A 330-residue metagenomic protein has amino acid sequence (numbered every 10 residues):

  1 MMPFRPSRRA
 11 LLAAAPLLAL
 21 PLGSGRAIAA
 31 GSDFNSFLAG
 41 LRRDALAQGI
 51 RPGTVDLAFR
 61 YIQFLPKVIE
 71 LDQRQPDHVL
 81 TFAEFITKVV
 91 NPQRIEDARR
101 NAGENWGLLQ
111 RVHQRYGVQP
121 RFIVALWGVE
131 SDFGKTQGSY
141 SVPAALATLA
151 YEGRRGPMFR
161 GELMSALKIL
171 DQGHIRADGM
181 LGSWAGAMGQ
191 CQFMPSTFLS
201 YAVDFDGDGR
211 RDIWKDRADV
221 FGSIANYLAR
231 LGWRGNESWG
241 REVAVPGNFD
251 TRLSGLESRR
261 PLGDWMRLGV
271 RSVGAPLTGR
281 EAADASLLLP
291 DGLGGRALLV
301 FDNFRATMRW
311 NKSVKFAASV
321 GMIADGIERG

Functional and structural regions predicted by a protein language model:
M2-R5, A10-A29: N-terminal export signals
A30-E104, H113: An acidic, Gly/Ser/Thr/Pro-rich helix-cap/linker signature
F37, D44-A47, P52-Y61, P157-L181 (+1 more regions): A contiguous strand-loop segment
R42, L167, A225-A229, G321: Non-transmembrane alpha-helical segments in soluble domains of secreted/periplasmic/extracellular proteins
I50-F59, Q119-A125, D178-L181, R211 (+1 more regions): Surface-exposed patches in mature extracellular/periplasmic domains of secreted proteins
T87-D216, F221-S223: Acidic/His-rich structured neighborhood in mature extracellular/periplasmic domains
A177, W184-G189, M194-L277: Flexible, glycine-rich surface segments
F249-G330: C-terminal soluble interaction/assembly domains
